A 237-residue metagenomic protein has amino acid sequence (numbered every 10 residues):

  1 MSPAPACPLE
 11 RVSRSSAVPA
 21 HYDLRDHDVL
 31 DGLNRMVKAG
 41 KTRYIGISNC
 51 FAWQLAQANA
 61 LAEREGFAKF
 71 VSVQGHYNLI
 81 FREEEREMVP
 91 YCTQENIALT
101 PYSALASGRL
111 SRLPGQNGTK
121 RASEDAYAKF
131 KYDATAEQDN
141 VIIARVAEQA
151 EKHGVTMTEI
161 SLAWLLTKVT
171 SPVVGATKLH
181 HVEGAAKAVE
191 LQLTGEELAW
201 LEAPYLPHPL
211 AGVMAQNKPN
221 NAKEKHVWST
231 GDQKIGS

Functional and structural regions predicted by a protein language model:
M1-E83, E87: Glycine/proline-rich, positively charged, aromatic-decorated active-site loop/lid region on the catalytic face
L9-R11, A147-A163: Acyl activation and transfer enzymes in specialized metabolism, enriched for ANL adenylate-forming modules
R25, I45, V73, C92 (+5 more regions): Conserved, mostly hydrophobic/aromatic
L30-N34, L55-N59, V89, I143 (+3 more regions): Generic structural signal for well-ordered alpha-helices, preferentially at hydrophobic/aromatic core positions
F51, Y77-F81, S103-L110, W164 (+1 more regions): Glycine-rich beta-alpha junction loops
E83-R121, T156: Aromatic-lined glycan-binding groove of carbohydrate-active enzymes
Q94, G118-E148, K152, T167 (+1 more regions): Terminal-tail/helix-coil boundary detector
S171-H181: Glycine-rich phosphate-binding active-site loops on the catalytic face of alpha/beta enzymes
